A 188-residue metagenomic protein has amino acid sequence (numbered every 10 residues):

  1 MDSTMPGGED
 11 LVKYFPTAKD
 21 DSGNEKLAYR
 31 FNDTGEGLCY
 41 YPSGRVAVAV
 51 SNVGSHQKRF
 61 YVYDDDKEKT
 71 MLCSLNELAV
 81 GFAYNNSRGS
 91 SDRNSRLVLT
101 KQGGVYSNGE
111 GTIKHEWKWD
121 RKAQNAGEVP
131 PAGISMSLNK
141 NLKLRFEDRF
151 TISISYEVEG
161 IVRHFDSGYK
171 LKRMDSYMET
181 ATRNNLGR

Functional and structural regions predicted by a protein language model:
M1-P16, E68-T70, N76-R188: Long terminal segments
M1-T70: N-terminal targeting and processing segments
